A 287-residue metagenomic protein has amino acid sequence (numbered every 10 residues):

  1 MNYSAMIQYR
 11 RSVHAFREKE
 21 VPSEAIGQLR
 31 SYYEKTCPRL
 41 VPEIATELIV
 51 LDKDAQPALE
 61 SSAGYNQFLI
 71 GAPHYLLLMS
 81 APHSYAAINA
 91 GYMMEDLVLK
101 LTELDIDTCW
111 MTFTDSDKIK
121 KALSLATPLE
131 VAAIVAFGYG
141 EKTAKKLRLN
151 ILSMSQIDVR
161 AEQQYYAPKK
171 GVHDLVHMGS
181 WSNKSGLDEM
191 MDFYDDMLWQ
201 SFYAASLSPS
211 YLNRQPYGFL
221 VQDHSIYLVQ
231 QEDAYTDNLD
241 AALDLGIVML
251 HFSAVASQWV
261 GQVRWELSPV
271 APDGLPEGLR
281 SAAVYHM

Functional and structural regions predicted by a protein language model:
M1-M287: Acidic, surface-exposed loops and disordered segments
